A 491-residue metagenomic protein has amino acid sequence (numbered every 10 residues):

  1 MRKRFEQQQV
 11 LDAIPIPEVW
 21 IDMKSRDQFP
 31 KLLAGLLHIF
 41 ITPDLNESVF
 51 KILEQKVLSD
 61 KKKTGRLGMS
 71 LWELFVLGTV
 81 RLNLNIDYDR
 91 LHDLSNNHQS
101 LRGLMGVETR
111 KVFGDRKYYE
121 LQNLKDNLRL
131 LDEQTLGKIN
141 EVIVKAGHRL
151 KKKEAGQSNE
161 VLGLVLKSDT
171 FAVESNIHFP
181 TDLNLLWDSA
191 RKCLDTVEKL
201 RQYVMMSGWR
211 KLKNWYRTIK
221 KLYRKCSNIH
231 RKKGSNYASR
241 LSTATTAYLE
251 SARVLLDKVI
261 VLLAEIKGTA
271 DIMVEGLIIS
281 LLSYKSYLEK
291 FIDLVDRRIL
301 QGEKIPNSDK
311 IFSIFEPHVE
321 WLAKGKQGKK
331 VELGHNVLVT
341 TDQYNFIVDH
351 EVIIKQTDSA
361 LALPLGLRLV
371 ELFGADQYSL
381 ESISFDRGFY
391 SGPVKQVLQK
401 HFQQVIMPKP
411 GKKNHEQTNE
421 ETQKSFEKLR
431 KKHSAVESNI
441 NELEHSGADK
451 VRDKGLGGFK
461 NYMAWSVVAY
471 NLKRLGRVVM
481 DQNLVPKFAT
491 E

Functional and structural regions predicted by a protein language model:
M1-S48, D481-E491: Charged, often Cys/His-bearing segments associated with DNA-binding zinc-finger transcription factors
L33-V76: Basic, short loop/linker segments at the boundary and entry of helix-turn-helix/winged-helix-like folds
G65-M69, Q99, I383-G392, G411-K412: Acidic, metal-coordinating catalytic cores used for nucleic-acid/nucleotide bond scission and strand-transfer chemistry
L77, L91-H92, Y119-L128, A146 (+6 more regions): Short, conserved catalytic/metal-binding motifs centered on acidic residues
E108-E316: Active-site- or DNA-interface-adjacent structural scaffold in DNA-acting proteins
L281-S286, K424-E491: Basic, amphipathic alpha-helical segments enriched in Lys/Arg and hydrophobic/aromatic residues
H318, K326-G374: Electropositive, glycine- and tryptophan-enriched low-complexity nucleic-acid-binding patches
G374, R387-K454: Helix-centered, glycine/charged polyanion-binding patches within enzymatic domains that contact phosphate-containing
